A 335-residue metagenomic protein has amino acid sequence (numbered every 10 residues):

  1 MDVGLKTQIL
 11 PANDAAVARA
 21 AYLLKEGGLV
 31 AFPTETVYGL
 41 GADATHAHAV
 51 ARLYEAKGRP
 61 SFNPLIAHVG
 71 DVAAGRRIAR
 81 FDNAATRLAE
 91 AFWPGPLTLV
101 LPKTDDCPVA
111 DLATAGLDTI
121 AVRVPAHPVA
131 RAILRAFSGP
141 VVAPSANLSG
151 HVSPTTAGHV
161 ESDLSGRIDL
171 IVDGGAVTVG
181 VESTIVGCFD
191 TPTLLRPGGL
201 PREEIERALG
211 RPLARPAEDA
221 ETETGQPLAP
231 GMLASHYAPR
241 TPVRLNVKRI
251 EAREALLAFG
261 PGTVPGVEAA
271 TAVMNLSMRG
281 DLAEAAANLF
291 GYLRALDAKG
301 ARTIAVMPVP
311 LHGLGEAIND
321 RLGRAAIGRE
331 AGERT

Functional and structural regions predicted by a protein language model:
M1-T335: Active-site-adjacent structural elements in enzyme catalytic cores
